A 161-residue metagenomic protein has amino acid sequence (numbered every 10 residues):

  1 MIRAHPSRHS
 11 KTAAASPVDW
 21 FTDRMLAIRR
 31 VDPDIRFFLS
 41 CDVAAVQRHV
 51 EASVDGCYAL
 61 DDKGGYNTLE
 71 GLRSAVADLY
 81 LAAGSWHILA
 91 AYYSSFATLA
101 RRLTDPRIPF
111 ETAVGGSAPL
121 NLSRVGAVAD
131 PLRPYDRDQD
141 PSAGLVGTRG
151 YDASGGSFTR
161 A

Functional and structural regions predicted by a protein language model:
M1-Y66, R73, A161: Core catalytic architecture of nucleotide-activated donor-dependent transferases building glycoconjugates
F21, D34, A44, Y80 (+4 more regions): Intrinsically disordered, low-complexity regions of eukaryotic proteins
L26-R29, G65-T68, F110, G116-P119: Short, surface-exposed, polar/charged, turn-prone segments marking secondary-structure boundaries
A52-L60, R107-I108, V125-V128: Active-site regions of enzymes building and remodeling cell-envelope glycoconjugates
N67-S74, L120-R124: Short, charged, surface-exposed secondary-structure boundary motifs
N67-T68, S94, T148: Serine-centered coil/turn micro-motif
A75-N121: A donor-sugar binding/catalytic signature common to diverse glycosyltransferases and related nucleotide-sugar
G116-A161: Leloir-type glycosyltransferase catalytic cores
